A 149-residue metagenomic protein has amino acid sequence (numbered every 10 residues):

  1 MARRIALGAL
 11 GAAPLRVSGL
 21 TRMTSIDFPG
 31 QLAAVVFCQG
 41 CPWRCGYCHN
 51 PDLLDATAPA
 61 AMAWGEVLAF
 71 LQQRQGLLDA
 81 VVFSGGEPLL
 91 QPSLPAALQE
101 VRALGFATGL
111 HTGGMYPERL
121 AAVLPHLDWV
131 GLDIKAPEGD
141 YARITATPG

Functional and structural regions predicted by a protein language model:
A2-F37, R44-G46, N50-A56, Q73-Q75: N-terminal [4Fe-4S]-dependent radical SAM core
G40, H49-D52, G105, H126: Conserved functional loop/turn residues at catalytic and ligand-binding sites
C41, P88: Hydrophobic adenine-recognition pocket in adenosine-nucleotide-binding enzymes
P51-A58, R143-G149: Short glycine-enriched, charge-decorated loop/helix-capping segments at active-site entrances that position
P59-F70: Glycine-rich, highly charged phosphate/nucleotide-binding loops
L68-A80, L89-G149: Conserved AdoMet/S-adenosylmethionine-binding subsite of the radical SAM
F83-G85: Structured catalytic core of nucleotide-sugar glycosyltransferases
